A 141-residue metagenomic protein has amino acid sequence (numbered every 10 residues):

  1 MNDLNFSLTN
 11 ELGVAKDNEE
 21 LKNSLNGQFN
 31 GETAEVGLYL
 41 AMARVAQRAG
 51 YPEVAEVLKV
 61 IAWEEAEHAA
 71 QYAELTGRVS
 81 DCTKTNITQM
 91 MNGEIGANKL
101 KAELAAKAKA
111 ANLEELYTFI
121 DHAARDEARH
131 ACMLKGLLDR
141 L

Functional and structural regions predicted by a protein language model:
M1-L141: Non-heme di-metal
